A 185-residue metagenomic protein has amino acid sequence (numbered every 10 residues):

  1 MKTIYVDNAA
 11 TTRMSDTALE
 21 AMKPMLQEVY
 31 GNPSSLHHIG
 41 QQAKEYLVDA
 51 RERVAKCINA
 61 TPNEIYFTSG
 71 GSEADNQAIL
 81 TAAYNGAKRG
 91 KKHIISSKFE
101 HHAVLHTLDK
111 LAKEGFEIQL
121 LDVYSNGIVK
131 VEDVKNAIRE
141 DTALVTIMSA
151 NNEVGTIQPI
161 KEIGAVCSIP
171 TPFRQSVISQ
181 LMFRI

Functional and structural regions predicted by a protein language model:
M1-I185: Pyridoxal 5′-phosphate
